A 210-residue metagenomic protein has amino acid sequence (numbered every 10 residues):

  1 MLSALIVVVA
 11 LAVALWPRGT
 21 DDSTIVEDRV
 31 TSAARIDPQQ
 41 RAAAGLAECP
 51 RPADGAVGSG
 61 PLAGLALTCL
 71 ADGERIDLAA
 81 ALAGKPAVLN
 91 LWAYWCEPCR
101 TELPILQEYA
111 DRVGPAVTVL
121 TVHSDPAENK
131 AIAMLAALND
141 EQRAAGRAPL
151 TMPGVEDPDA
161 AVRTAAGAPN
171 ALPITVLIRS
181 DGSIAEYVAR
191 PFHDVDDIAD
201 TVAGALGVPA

Functional and structural regions predicted by a protein language model:
M1-G64, T68, A210: N-terminal targeting signals for export/organelle localization
M1-W16, A87, L91, I105 (+5 more regions): Hydrophobic alpha-helical membrane segments, chiefly transmembrane helices and signal peptide h-regions, characterized
V26, A171-A210: Thiol-/selenol-based redox modules, centered on thioredoxin-like and closely related oxidoreductase domains
A56-S59, G64-A87: A short beta-strand-turn-helix
I76-R100, L106, V119, H123: Short active-site neighborhood of thiol/selenol oxidoreductases, capturing the structured segment around
A93-P98, D125-N129, D159-V162, G182-S183 (+1 more regions): Solvent-exposed loop/turn segments at secondary-structure junctions within structured extracellular/periplasmic domains
R100-A144, A160-A165: Structural microenvironment flanking redox-active thiols in thiol-disulfide oxidoreductases
A136-D181: Short, internal strand/loop/helix patches that form the active-site neighborhood or redox-interaction surface
